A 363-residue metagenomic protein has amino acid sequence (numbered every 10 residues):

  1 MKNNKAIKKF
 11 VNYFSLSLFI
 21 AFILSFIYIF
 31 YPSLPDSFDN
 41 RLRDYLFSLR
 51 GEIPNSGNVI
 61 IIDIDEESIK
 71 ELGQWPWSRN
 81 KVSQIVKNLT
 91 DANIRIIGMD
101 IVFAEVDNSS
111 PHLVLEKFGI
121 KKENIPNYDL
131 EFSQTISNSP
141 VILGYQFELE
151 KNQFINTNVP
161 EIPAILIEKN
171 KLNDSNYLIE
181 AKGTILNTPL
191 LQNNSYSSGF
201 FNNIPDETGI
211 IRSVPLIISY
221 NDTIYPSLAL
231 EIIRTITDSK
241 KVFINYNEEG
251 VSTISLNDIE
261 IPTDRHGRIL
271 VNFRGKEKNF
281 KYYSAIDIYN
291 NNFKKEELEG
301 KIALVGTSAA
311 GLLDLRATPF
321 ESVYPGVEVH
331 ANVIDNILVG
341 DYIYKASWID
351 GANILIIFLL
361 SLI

Functional and structural regions predicted by a protein language model:
K2-E260, L298-I363: Non-transmembrane functional regions of envelope-associated proteins
W77, F280-Y283, F293: Short coil/turn linker and secondary-structure boundary residues
F103, F273, Y282-Y283, Y289 (+1 more regions): Aromatic side chains
E248, I286-D287: Hydrophobic segments of polytopic membrane proteins
T263-Y283: Active-site Gly/Thr loop motif
I288-K295: Surface-exposed ligand/attachment interfaces on beta-rich extracellular proteins
